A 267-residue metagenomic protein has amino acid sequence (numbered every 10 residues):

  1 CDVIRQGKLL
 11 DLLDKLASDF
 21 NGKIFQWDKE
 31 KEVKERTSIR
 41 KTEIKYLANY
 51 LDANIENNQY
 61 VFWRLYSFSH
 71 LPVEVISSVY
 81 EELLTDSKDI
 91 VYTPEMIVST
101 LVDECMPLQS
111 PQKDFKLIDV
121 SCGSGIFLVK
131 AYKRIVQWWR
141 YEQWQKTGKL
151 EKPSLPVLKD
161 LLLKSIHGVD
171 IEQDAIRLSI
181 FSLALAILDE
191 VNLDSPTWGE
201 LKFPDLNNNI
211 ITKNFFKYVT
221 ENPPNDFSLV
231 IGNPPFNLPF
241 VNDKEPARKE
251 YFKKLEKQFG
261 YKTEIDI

Functional and structural regions predicted by a protein language model:
C1-L71: Non-catalytic nucleic-acid substrate-recognition regions in nucleic-acid-modifying enzymes
N58, F62-F68, V75-E81, T85-I267: SAM-dependent methyltransferase catalytic region
